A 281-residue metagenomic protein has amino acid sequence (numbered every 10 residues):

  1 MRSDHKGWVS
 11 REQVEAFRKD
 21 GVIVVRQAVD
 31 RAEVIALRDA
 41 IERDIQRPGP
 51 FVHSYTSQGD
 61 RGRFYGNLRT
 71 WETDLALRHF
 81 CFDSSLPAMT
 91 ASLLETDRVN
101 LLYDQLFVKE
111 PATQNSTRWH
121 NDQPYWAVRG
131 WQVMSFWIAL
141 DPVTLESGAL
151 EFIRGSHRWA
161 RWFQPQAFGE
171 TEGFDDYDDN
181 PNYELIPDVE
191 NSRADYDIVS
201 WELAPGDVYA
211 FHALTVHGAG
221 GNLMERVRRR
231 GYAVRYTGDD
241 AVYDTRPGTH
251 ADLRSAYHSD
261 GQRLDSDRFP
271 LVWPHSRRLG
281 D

Functional and structural regions predicted by a protein language model:
M1-D20, R26-A127, H258-S259, R263: Non-heme Fe(II)-dependent double-stranded beta-helix
R2, F51-G59, W162, A167-F168 (+2 more regions): Non-heme Fe(II)/2-oxoglutarate
L86, T96, P111-T113, V143-L145 (+3 more regions): Short, charged/polar surface micro-motifs in flexible loops or helix N-caps
L94, N121-V133, Y196, L203 (+1 more regions): A short beta-loop-beta micro-motif enriched in histidine and acidic residues
Q105, N121, I138-P142, R154: Short, structured patches in soluble enzyme cores that scaffold and shape functional sites
N121, E184-D195, R226-R228, P247-D252: Short, surface-exposed loop/helix-turn segments at secondary-structure junctions that function as lids/hinges flanking
A127-L145, E202-P205, A210, R235-D239: Short, conserved beta-strand element in jelly-roll/cupin
L145-V216: Double-stranded beta-helix
